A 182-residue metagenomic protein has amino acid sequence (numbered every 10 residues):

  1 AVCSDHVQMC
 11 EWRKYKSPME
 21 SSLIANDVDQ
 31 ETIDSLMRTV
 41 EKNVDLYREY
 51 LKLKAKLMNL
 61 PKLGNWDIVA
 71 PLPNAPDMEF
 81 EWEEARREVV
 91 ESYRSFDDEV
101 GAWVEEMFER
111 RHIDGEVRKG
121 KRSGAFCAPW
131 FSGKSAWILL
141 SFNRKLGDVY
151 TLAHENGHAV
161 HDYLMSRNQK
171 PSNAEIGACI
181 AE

Functional and structural regions predicted by a protein language model:
A1-E182: Cation-handling catalytic/transport regions enriched in His/Asp/Glu
